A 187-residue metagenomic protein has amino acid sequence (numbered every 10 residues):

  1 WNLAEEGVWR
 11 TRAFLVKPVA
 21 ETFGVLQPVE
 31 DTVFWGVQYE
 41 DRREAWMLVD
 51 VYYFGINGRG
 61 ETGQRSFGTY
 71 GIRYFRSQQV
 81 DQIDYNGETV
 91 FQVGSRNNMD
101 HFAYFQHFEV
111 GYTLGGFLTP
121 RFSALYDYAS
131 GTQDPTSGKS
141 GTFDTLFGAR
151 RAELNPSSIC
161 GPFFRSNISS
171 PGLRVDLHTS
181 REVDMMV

Functional and structural regions predicted by a protein language model:
W1, V37-Y39, I72-Y74, F108-V110 (+2 more regions): Membrane-embedded beta-strands of outer-membrane beta-barrel proteins, especially the hydrophobic/small aromatic
W1-F23: Outer-membrane beta-barrel channel domains
A4-V8, R65-E109: Surface-exposed extracellular loop regions of Gram-negative outer-membrane beta-barrel proteins
E6-A13, R43-D50, Q78-Y85, L118-F122 (+1 more regions): Repeated loop/turn-to-beta-strand initiation elements of outer-membrane beta-barrel proteins
L15-V19, Y53-R59, Q78, T89-S95 (+2 more regions): Transmembrane beta-strands of outer-membrane beta-barrel pores
E21-L26, G58-E61, V93-N97, S158-G161: Extracellular loop and loop/strand-boundary signature of outer-membrane beta-barrel proteins
L26-T32, T62-G68, N97-Y104, F163-N167: Replace "Gram-negative outer membrane beta-barrel proteins" with "bacterial and organellar outer membrane beta-barrel
E88-Q92, M99-M186: Extracellular/periplasmic loop regions
